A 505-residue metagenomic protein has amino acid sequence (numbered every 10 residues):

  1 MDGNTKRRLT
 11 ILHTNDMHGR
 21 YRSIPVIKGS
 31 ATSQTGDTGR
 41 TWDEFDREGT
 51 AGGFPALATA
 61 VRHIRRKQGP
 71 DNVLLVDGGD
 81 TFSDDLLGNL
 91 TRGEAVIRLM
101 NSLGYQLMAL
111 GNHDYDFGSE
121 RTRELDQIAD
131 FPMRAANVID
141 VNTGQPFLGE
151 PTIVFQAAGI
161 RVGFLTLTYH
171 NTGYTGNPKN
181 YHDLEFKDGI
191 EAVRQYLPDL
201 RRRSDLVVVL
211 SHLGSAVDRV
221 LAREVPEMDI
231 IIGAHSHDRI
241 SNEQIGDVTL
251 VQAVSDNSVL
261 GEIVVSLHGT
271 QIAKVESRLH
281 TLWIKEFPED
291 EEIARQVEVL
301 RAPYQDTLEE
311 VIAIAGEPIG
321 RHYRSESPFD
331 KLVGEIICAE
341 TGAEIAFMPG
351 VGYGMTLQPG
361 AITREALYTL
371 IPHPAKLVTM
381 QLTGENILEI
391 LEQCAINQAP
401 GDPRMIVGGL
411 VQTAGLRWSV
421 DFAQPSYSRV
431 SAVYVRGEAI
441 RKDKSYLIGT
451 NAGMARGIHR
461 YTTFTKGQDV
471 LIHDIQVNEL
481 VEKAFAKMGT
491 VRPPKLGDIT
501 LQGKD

Functional and structural regions predicted by a protein language model:
M1-A302, R324-I336, A346, A395-P403 (+2 more regions): Acidic, metal/ion-coordinating pockets
D2-T10, R20, S33-Q34, D130-A136 (+1 more regions): Feature captures C-terminal
V73, T81, G173, A302-E310 (+2 more regions): N-proximal short alpha-helices
E276-H280, V311-G316, T379-Q381: Short amphipathic
T307-P328: Glycine-rich phosphate/diphosphate-binding loops and the adjacent beta-loop-alpha structural elements that coordinate
